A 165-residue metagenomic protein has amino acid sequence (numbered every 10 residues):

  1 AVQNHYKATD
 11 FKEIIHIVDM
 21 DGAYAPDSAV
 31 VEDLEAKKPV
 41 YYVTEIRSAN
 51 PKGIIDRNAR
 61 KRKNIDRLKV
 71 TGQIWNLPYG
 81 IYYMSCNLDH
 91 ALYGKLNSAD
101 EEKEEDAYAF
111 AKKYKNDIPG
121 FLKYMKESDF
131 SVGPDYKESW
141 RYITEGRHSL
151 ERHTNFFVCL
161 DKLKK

Functional and structural regions predicted by a protein language model:
V2-K165: C-terminal accessory helical subdomains adjacent to catalytic cores in phosphodiester- and nucleotide-handling enzymes
